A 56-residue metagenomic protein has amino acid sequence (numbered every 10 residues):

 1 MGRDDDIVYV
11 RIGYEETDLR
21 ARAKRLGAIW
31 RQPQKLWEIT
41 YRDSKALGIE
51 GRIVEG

Functional and structural regions predicted by a protein language model:
M1-G56: Accessory DNA-engaging acidic/polar modules
